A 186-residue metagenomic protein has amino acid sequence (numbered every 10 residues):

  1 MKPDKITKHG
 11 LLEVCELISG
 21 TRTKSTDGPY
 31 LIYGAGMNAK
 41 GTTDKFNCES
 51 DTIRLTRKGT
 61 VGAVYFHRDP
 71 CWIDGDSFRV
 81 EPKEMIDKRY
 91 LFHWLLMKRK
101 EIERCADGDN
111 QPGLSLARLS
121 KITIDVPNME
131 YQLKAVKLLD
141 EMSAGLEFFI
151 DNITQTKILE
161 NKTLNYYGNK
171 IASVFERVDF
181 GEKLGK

Functional and structural regions predicted by a protein language model:
M1-G34, R177-K186: Non-catalytic DNA-recognition/assembly elements of restriction-modification systems
M1-H9, E13, C48-D51, R57 (+4 more regions): C-terminal functional regions that serve as terminal interaction/effector modules
P3, T21-K24, T43-N47, D69-P70 (+1 more regions): Short secondary-structure boundary/capping segments within folded domains
K5-T7, K121-N165: Amphipathic alpha-helical segments
S19-T23, G41, K88, R99-E103 (+3 more regions): Short loop/beta submotifs within extracellular cysteine-rich repeat domains
K24, R89-F92, L96-E130, I171: Intrinsic, low-complexity N-terminal interaction/targeting segments
G28, E141, T163-Y166, K170-S173: Functional cation/ligand-contacting sites centered on basic and imidazole/sulfhydryl donors
G34-L96, G108, G113-S115: A short beta-sheet element
